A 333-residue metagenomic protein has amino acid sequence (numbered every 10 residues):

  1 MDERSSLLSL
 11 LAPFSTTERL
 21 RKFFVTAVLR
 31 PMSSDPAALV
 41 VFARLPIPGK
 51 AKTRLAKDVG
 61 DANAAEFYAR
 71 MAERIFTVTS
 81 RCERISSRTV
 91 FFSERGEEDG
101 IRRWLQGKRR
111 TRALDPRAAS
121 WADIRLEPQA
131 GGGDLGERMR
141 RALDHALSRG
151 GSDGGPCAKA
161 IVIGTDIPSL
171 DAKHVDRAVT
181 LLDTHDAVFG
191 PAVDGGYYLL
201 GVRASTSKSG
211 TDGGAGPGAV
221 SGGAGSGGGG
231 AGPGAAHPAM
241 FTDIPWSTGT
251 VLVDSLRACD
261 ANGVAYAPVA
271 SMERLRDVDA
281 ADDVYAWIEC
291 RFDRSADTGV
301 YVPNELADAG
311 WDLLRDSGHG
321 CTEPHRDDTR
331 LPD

Functional and structural regions predicted by a protein language model:
M32-L55: N-terminal nucleotide-binding beta1-loop-alpha1 segment
Y68-I85: A short, N-terminal amphipathic alpha-helix
G100-P156, A258: Short phosphate-binding loop-to-helix
R109-W121, S148-P156, T206-A236, H319-T322: Intrinsically disordered, low-complexity terminal tails and inter-domain linkers enriched for S/T/G/P/D/E
A158-T165: Short beta-strand-to-loop acidic/aromatic patch adjacent to the donor-nucleotide binding site
D171-V193: Conserved donor-nucleotide/metal-binding helix-loop-beta segment in metal-dependent transferases, i.e., the alpha-helix
F189-L199, R203: Short beta-strand-to-loop element that shapes/binds the nucleotide-sugar donor at the catalytic cleft/hinge
V253-D333: Conserved alpha/beta core of the MobA/IspD/sugar-nucleotide pyrophosphorylase nucleotidyltransferase superfamily
